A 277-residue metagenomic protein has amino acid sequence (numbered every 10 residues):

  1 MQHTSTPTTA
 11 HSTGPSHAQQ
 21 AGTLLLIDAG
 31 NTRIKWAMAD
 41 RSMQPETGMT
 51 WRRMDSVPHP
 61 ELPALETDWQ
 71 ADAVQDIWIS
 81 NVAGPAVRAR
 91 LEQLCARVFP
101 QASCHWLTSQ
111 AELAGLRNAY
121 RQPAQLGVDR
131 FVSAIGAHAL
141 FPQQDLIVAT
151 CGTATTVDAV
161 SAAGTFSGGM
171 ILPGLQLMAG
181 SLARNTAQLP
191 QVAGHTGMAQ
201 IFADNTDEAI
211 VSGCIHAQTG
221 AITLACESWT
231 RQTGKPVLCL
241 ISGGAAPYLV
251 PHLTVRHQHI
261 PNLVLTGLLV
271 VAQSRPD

Functional and structural regions predicted by a protein language model:
Q2-T4, G14-E46, A137, Q143-F166 (+2 more regions): Gly/Thr-rich phosphate-binding beta-strand-loop-beta motif of the actin/hexokinase/Hsp70
I34, M43-L94, Q176, S181 (+2 more regions): N-terminal phosphate-binding loop and adjacent alpha-helix
A73-A83, S103-W106, K235-G244: Short glycine-rich phosphate-binding loop at a beta-alpha junction
A89, A96, P100-C104, P142-D145: Nucleotide and nucleotide-moiety/phosphate-recognizing core
W106, G115-N185, I215-A225: Phosphate-binding/catalytic loop of phosphoryl-transfer enzymes
A111, G243-P247: Short, polar loop motifs at secondary-structure junctions
A187, I215, H257-D277: Glycine-rich phosphate-binding/hydrolytic loop that grips phosphoryl groups
M198-L238, R256-H257: Adenine-nucleotide phosphate-binding core of ATP-dependent small-molecule kinases
